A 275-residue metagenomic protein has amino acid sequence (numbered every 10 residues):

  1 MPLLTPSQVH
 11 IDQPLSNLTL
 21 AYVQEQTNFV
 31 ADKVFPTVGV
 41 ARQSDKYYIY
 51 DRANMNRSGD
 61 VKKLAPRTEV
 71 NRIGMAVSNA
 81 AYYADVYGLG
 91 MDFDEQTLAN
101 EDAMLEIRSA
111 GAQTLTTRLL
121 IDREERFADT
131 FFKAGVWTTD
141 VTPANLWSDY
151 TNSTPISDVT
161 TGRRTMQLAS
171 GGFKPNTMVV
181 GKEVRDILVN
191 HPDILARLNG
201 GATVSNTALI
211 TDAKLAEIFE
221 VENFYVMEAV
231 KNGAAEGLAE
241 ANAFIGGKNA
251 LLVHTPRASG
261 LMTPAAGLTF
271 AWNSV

Functional and structural regions predicted by a protein language model:
M1-T37: N-terminal alpha-helical "arm" segments
H10, P14-L18, F29-V30, G88 (+5 more regions): Exposed alpha-helical structural elements
T19-A21, G162, L268: Short, Φ-rich (hydrophobic/aromatic) sequence segments
E25-G90: Assembly/oligomerization interface modules of large self-assembling protein complexes
Y48-Y50, Y83-D85, G90-D92, V179 (+2 more regions): Residues in well-ordered beta-strands of folded domains
E95-T177, K182-G200: Alpha-helical scaffold segments that mediate packing/assembly in large oligomeric complexes
F173-S274: Extended oligomerization regions of viral-like shell subunits
